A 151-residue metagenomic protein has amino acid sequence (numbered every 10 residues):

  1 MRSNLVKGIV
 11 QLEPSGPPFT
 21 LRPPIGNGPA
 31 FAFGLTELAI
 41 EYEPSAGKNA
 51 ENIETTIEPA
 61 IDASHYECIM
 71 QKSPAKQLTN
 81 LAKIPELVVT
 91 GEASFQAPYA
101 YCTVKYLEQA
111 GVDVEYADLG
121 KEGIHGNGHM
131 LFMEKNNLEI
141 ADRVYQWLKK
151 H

Functional and structural regions predicted by a protein language model:
M1-N4, I9: Short glycine-enriched nucleophile-adjacent loop and the immediately C-terminal alpha-helix near the catalytic center
V10-F19: Active-site nucleophile loop of the alpha/beta-hydrolase fold
S15, P24-A75: Mobile cap/lid helix-loop segments that gate and shape the active-site cleft of serine hydrolases
P18, E92-P98: Acidic catalytic loop of the alpha/beta-hydrolase fold
L81-A82, V88-T90: Short beta-strand/loop motif that positions the catalytic acidic residue of the alpha/beta-hydrolase fold
A97-L107: Short alpha-helix in the alpha/beta-hydrolase fold that links the catalytic acid
E108-G126: Catalytic histidine neighborhood in serine/cysteine hydrolases with alpha/beta-hydrolase-type architecture
E122-G126, M130-H151: Catalytic active-site module of serine/aspartate enzymes centered on a nucleophile-bearing elbow/loop
